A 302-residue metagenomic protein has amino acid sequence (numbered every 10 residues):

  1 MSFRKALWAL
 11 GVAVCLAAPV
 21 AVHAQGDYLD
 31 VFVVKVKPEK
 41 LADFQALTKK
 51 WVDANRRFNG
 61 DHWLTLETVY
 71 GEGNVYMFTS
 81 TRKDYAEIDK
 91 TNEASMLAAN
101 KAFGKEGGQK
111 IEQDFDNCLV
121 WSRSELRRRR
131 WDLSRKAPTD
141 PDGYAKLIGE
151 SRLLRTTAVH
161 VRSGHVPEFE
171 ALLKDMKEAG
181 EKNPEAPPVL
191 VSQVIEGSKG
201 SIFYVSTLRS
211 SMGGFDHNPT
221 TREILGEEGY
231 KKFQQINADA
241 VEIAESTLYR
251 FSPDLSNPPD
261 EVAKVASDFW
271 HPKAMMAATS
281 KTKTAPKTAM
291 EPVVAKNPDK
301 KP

Functional and structural regions predicted by a protein language model:
M1-K5: N-terminal secretory signal peptides that target proteins for export/translocation
A6-L7, T157: Small/flexible residues
L7-W8, M290: Sequence-pattern detector for short linear motifs and compositional/periodic biases rather than a specific fold
A9-A18: Bacterial N-terminal signal peptides
H23-K231, I236-P302: Short S/T/G/P-rich N-terminal loop/turn motif that feeds into the first structured element of a domain
